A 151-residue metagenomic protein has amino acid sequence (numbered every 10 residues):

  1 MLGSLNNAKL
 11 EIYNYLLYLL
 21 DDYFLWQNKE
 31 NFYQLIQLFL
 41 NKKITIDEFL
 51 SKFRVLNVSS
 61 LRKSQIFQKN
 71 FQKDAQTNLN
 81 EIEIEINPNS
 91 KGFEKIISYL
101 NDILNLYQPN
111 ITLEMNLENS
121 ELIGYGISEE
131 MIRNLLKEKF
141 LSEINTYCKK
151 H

Functional and structural regions predicted by a protein language model:
M1-H151: Acidic, Ser/Pro/Thr-rich low-complexity regulatory regions and the short amphipathic helical interaction modules they
